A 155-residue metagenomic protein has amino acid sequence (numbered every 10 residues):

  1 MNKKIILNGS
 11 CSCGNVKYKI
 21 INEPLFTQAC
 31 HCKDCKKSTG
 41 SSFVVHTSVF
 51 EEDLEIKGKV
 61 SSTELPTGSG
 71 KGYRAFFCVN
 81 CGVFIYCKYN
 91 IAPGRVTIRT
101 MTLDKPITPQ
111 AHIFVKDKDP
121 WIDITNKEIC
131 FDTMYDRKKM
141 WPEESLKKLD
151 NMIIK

Functional and structural regions predicted by a protein language model:
M1-S10, N15-K155: A short Gly-Trp-Pro
